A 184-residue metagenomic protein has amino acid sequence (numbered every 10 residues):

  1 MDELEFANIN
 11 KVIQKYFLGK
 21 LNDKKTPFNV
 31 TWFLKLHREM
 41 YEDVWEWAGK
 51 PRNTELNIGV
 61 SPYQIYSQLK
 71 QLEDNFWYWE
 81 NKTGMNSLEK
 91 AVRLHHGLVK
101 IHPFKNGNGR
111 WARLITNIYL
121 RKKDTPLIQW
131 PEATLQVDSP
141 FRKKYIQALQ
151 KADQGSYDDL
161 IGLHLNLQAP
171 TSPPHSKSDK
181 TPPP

Functional and structural regions predicted by a protein language model:
M1-P184: FIC/Doc superfamily catalytic core
